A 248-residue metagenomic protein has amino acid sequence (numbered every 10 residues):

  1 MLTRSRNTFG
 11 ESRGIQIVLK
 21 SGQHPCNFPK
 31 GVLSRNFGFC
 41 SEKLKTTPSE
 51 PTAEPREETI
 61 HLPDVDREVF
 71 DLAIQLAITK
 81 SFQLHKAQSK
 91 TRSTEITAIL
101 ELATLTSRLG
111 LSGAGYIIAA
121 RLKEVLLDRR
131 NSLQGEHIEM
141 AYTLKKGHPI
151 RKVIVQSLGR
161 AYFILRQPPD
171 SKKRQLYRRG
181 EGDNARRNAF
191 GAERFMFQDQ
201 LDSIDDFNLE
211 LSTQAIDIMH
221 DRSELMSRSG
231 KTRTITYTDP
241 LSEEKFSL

Functional and structural regions predicted by a protein language model:
M1-H85, Q200-F207, T213-D217, R222-S223 (+1 more regions): BTB/POZ (also called T1 in voltage-gated K+ channels) oligomerization domain detector
L2, G147, D170, G182-D183 (+4 more regions): General helical secondary-structure elements
R4, L72-P168, R174: Post-BTB helical module
I17, A98, E193-M196: Generic hydrophobic alpha-helical membrane-segment signal
T46-R56, Q88-R92, D170-R178, G182-D183: Intrinsically disordered, low-complexity coil segments
T52, I150, P169-D170, L241: Generic low-complexity segments that are intrinsically disordered, proline-rich and/or Lys/Arg-biased
E54-T59, K90-I99, A189-F190: Glycine-rich, flexible loop segments associated with nucleotide phosphate handling
I60, I138-A141, I164-Q214: Long amphipathic alpha-helical assembly cores
